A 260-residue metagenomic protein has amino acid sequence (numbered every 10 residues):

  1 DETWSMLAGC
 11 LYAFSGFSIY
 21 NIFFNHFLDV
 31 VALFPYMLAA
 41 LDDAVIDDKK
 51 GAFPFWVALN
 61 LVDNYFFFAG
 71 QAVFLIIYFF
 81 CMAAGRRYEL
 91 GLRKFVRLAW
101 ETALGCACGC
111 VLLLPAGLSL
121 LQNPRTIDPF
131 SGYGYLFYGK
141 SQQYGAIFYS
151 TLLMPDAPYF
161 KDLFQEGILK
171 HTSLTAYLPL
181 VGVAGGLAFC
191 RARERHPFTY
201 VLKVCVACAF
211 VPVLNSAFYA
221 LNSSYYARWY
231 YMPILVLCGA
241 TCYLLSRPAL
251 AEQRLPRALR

Functional and structural regions predicted by a protein language model:
D1, D42-A52, M82-V96, E194 (+1 more regions): Membrane-interface junctions at the ends of membrane-embedded or membrane-associated helices
T3-G85, R97-G117, Q122, C208-P212: Membrane-embedded helix bundles of polyisoprenyl
F14-Y20, W56-L61, P124-Y133, N215-R228: Membrane-interface interhelical loops and short amphipathic "cap" helices that link adjacent transmembrane segments
S18-D29, L163-H171, K203-P256: Membrane-helix boundary/interfacial segments in multi-pass membrane proteins
H26-V31, D63-G70, E89, R93 (+6 more regions): Hydrophobic alpha-helical scaffolding
P35-D43, L75-A83, A184-F189, V206 (+1 more regions): Transmembrane alpha-helices and membrane-interface helical segments of multi-pass integral membrane enzymes
Y88-V96, G185-A209: Membrane-interface helix-loop-helix junctions at transmembrane boundaries of multi-pass membrane enzymes, predominantly
K94-A192, N215, Y219: Periplasmic/ER-lumenal interhelical loops and adjacent helix-loop junctions in multi-pass membrane proteins
